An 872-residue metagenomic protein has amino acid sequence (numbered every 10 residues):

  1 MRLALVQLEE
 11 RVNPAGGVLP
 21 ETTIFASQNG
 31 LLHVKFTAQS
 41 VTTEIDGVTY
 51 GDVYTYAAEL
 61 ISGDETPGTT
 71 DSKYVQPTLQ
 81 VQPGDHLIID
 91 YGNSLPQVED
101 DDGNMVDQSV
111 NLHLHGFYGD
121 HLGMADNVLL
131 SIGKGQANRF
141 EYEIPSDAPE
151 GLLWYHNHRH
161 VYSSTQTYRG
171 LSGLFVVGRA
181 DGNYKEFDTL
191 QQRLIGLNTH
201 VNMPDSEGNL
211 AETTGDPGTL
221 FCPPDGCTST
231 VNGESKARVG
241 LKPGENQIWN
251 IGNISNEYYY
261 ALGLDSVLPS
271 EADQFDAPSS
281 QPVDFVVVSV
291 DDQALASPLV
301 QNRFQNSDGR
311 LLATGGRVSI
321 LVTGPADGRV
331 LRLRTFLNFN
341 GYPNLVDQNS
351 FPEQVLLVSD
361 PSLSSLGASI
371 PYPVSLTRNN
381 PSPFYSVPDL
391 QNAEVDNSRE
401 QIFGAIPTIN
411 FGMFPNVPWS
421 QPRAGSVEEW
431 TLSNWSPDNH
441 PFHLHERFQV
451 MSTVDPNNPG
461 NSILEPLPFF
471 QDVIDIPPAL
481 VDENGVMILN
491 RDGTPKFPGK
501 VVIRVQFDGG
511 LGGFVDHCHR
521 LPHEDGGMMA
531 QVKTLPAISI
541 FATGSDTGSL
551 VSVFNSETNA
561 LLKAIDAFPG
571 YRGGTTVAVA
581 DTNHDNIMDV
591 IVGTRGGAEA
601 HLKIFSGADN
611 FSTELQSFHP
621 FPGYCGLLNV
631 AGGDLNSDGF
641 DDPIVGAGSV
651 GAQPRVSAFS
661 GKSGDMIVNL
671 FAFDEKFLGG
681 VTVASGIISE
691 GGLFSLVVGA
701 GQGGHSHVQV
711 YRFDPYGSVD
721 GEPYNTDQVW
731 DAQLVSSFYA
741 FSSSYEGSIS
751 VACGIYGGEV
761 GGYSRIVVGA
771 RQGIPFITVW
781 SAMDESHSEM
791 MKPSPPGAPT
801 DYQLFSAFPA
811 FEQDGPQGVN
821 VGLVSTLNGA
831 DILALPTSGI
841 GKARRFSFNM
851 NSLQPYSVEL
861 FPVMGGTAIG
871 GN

Functional and structural regions predicted by a protein language model:
M1-G16: Subset of Sec-pathway N-terminal targeting signals
A15-R139, L210-W249, I254, L295-S297 (+2 more regions): N-terminal, post-signal-peptide metal-ligating segments of extracellular/periplasmic oxidoreductases, dominated by
D102, Q108-V110, L114-G116, D120-K134 (+2 more regions): Active-site pocket scaffolds in enzymes
G119-G135, E143, L197, V201-N380 (+1 more regions): Histidine- and aromatic-rich segments of cupredoxin/plastocyanin-like copper-binding domains
A537-A542, T575-N583, I591, L628-G646 (+5 more regions): Beta-propeller blade termini
T547-G548, R595-E599, G648-A652, G701-H705 (+2 more regions): Short glycine/acidic-enriched loop and turn motifs that connect beta-strands
S549, D566-A578, S617-A631, F671-S685 (+4 more regions): Repeat-based blade/solenoid architectures
S552-L562, H601-P620, R655-A672, V708-A732 (+2 more regions): Beta-propeller blade repeat segments, especially FG-GAP/WD-type strand-to-loop junctions in 6- to 7-bladed propeller
